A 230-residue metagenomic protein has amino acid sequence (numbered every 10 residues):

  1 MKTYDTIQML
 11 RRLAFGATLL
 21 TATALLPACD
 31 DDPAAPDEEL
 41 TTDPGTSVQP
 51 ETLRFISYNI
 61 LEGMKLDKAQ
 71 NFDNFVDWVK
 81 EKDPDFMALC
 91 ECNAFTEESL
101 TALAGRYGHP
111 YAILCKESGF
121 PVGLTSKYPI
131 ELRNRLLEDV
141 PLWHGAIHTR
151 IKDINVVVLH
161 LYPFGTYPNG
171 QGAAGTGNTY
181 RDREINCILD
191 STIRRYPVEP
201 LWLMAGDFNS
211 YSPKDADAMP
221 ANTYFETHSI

Functional and structural regions predicted by a protein language model:
K2, L25-L103: N-terminal, active-site-proximal structural segment of metallo-dependent hydrolase catalytic domains
K2-F15: Bacterial N-terminal signal peptides that target proteins for export
A14-A24: Bacterial N-terminal signal peptides
Q49-I56, K82-F86, Y107-Y111, K152-V156 (+1 more regions): Loop/turn elements at helix/coil->beta-strand transitions in domains of secreted/extracellular proteins
S57-D73, Y162-Y180: Acidic/histidine-rich helix-loop elements that form or flank divalent-metal/phosphate-binding sites at the catalytic
N59-L61, N93, H160-Y162, F208-Y211: Catalytic metal-binding/acid-base residues of hydrolase active sites
F86-G165: Structured beta-strand-rich core segments of catalytic domains in phosphoester-bond hydrolases
G177-I230: Metal-dependent phosphoesterases centered on the DNase I-like endonuclease/exonuclease/phosphatase
